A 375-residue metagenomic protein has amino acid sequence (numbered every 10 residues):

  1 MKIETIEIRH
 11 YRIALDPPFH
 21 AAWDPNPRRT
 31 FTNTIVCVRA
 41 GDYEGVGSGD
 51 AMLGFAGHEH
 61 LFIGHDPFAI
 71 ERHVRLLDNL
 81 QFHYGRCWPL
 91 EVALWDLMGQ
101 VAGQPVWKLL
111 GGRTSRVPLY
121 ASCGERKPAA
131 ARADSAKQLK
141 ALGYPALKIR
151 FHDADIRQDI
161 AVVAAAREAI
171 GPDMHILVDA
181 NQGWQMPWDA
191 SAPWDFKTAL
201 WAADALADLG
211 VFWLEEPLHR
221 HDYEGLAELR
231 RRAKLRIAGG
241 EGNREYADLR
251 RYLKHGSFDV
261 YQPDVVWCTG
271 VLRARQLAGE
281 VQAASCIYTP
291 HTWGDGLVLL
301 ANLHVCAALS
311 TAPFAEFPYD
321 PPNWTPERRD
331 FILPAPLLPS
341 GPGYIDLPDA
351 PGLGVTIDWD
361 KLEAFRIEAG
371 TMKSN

Functional and structural regions predicted by a protein language model:
M1-P18, P25-P27, F31-N33, G41 (+2 more regions): Flexible C-terminal active-site loop/helix
I3, L90, G103, L147 (+6 more regions): Conserved, mostly hydrophobic/aromatic
T5, V38-A102: Metal- or metallocofactor-binding catalytic centers and their adjacent structured scaffolds across diverse enzyme
G49, A121-C123, I149-F151, M174 (+7 more regions): A cross-domain feature marking catalytic cores of carbohydrate-active enzymes and several ubiquitous metabolic/repair
H65, A69-R72, G210, H219-A238 (+1 more regions): Shared catalytic-loop signature of beta/alpha-barrel
E91-R126, D173: Glycine-rich, aromatic-flanked loop segments that form ligand/cofactor-binding clefts across common enzyme folds
R116-A233: Metal-dependent enolase-superfamily TIM-barrel catalytic cores that perform enediolate-based chemistry
